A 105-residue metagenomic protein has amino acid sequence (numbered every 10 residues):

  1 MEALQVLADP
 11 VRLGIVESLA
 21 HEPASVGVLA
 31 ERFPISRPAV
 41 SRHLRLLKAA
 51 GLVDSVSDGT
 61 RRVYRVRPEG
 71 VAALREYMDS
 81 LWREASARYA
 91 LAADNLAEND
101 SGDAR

Functional and structural regions predicted by a protein language model:
M1-S36, R61-A72: N-terminal helix-turn-helix DNA-binding core of bacterial DNA-binding proteins
A3, L44, T60-R62, R75-S80: Short, structured secondary-structure boundary patches
E17, R42-R45: Base-recognition residues in the alpha-helical recognition helix of bacterial helix-turn-helix
E31, R45, A49: Residue-level detection of the helix-turn-helix DNA-binding "recognition helix"
A39: Conserved H-loop
K48-G59, R65: Beta-hairpin "wing" of winged helix-turn-helix
V71-R105: Amphipathic alpha-helical dimerization/coiled-coil segments that flank or bridge DNA-binding/regulatory modules
